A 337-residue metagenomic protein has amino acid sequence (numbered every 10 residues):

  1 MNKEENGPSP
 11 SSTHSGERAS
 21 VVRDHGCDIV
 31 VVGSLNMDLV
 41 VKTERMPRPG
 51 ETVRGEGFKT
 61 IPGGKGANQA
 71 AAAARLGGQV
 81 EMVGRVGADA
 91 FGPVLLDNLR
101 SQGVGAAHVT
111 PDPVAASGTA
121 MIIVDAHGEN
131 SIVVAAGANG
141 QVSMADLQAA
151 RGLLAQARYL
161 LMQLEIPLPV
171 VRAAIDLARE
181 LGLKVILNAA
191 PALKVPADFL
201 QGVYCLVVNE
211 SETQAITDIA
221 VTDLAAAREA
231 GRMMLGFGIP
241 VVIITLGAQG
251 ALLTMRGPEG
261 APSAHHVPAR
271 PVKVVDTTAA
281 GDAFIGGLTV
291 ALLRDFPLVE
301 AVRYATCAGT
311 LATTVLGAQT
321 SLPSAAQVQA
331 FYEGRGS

Functional and structural regions predicted by a protein language model:
M1-I29, L193-D198, L224-S337: Conserved phosphate-binding/catalytic region of the ribokinase-like
N2-R85, A90-V104, V275: Glycine-rich phosphate/adenosyl-contacting loop at the front of the ribokinase-like
G26, P49-V53, T60, R75-R158 (+1 more regions): Conserved N-terminal subdomain of the carbohydrate kinase-like
L35, A190, S211-E212, A283 (+1 more regions): Alpha-helix/helix-capping structural signal
M46-G55, V207-E210, H265-A269: Short glycine/proline- and charge-enriched loop/turn segments that cap or connect secondary-structure elements
Y159-E229, Q249-A251, R256: Conserved beta-alpha-beta core of the PfkB/ribokinase-like small-molecule kinase fold
